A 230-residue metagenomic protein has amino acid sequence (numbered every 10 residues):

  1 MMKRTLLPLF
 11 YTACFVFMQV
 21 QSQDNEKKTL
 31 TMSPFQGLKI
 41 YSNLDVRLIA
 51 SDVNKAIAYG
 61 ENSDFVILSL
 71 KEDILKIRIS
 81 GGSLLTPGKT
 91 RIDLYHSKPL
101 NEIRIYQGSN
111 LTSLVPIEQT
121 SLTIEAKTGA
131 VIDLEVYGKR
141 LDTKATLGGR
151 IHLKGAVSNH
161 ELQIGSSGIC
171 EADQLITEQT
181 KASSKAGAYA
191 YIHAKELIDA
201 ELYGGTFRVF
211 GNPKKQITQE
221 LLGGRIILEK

Functional and structural regions predicted by a protein language model:
M1-K230: Intrinsically disordered, low-complexity terminal regions
